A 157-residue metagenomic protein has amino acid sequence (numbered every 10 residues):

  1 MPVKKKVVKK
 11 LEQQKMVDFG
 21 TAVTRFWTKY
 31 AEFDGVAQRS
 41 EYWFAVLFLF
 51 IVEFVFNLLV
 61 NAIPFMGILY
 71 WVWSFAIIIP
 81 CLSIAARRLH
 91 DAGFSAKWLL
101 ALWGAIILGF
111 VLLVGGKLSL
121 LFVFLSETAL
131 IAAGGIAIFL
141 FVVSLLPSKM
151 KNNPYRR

Functional and structural regions predicted by a protein language model:
P2-F48, V52, C81-K97, F139-R157: Membrane-interface extramembranous regions at the lipid-water interface
S40-I84, S95-L145: Hydrophobic alpha-helical transmembrane segments in multi-pass membrane proteins
